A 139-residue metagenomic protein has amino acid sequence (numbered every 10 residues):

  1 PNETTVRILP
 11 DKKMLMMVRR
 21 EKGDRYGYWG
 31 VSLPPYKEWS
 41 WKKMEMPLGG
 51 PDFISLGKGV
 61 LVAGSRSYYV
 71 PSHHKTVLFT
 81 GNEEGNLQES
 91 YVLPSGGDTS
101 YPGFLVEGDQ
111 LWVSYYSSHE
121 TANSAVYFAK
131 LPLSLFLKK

Functional and structural regions predicted by a protein language model:
P1-G50, I54-D98, V106-L111, Y115-K139: Beta-rich carbohydrate-recognition and catalytic domains
